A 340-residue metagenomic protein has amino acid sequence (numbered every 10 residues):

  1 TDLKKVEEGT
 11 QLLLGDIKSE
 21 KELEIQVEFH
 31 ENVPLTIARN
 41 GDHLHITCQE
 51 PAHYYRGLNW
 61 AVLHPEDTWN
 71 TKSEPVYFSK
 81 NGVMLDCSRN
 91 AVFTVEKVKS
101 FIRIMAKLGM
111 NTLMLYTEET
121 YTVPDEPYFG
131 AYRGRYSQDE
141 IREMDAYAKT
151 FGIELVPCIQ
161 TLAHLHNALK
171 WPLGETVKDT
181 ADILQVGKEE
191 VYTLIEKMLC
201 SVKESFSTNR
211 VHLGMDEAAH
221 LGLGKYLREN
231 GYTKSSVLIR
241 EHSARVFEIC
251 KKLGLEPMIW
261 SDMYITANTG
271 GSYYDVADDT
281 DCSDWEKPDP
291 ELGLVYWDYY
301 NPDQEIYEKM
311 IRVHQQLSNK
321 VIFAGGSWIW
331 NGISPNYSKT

Functional and structural regions predicted by a protein language model:
T1-K72, I259-T266, G270-Y274, D279-T280: Acidic, contiguous N-terminal accessory segments
D2, V33, A91, Y300-D303: Short acidic, S/G/P-rich loop/turn micro-motifs used as interaction or catalytic elements
D2, V6-G9, K97, E140 (+2 more regions): Residue-level preference for nonpolar/small residues embedded in alpha-helices
K18-E20, H30, R39, V76-F78 (+4 more regions): A generic structural signal for short, non-catalytic loop/turn and secondary-structure boundary residues
L23-I25, H43-L44, N81-G82, L292-G293 (+1 more regions): Structural motif
N40-M258, F323-G325: Feature activates predominantly on carbohydrate-active enzymes
S205-S207, H220-T340: Catalytic-core regions of glycoside hydrolase
